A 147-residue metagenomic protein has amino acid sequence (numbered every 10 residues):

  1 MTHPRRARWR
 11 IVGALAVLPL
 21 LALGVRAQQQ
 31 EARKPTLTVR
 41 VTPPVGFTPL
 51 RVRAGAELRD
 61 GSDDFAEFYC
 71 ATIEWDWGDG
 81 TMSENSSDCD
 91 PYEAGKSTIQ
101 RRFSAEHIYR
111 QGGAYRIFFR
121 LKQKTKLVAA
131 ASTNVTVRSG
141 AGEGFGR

Functional and structural regions predicted by a protein language model:
T2-G13: Bacterial N-terminal signal peptides that target proteins for export
T2-H3, G24-R147: Extracellular/lumenal mature domains of secreted and surface-exposed proteins
G13-A22: Bacterial N-terminal signal peptides
